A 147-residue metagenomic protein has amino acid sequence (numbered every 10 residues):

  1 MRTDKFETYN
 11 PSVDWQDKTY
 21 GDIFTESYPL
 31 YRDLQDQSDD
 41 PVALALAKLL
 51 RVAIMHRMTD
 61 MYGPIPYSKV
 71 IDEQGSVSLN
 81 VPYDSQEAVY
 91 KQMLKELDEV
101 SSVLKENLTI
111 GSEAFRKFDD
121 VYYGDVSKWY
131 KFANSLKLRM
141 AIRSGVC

Functional and structural regions predicted by a protein language model:
R2-L50, H56-C147: Structured, solvent-exposed acidic/aromatic patches
